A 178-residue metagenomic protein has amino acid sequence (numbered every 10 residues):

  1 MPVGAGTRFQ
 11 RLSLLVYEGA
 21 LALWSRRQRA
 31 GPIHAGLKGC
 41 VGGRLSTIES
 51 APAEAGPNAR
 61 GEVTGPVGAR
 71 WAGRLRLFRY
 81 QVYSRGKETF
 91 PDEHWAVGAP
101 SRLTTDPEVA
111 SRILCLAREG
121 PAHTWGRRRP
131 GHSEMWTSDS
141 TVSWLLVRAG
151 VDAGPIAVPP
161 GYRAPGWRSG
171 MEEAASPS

Functional and structural regions predicted by a protein language model:
M1-H132, A174-S178: Non-catalytic ligand/cofactor/substrate-binding and regulatory segments of enzyme domains
W125-M135, P155-A164: Short, surface-exposed recognition loops or helix-turn segments adjacent to catalytic cores
R127-A149: Active-site nucleophilic cysteine motif
S143, V147-I156, G161: Short, compact, well-ordered microdomains
P160-S178: Short terminal or interdomain "cap/linker" segment that borders an active site or interface and mediates
